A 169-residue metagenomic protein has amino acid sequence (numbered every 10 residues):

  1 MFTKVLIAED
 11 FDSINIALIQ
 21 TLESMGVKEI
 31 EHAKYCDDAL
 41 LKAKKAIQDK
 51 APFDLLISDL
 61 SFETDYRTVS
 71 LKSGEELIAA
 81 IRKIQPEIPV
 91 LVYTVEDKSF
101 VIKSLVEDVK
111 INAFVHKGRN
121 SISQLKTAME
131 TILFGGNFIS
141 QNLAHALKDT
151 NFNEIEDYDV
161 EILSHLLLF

Functional and structural regions predicted by a protein language model:
E9-D10: Conserved acidic carboxylate
S13-S24: Amphipathic alpha1 helix at the N-terminus of the CheY-like receiver
H32-L55, D65: Acidic, metal-coordinating helix/loop segments flanking the phosphotransfer/catalytic sites of two-component signaling
P52-D54, I84-P89: His-Asp phosphorelay/catalytic-motif detector in bacterial-type signaling
D65-E87, S104-V106: Short amphipathic alpha-helix used as the core "switch/output" element in two-component signaling
F100, G118-M129, L133, Q141-N142: C-terminal output helix
A146-F169: Helix-turn-helix DNA-binding segment
